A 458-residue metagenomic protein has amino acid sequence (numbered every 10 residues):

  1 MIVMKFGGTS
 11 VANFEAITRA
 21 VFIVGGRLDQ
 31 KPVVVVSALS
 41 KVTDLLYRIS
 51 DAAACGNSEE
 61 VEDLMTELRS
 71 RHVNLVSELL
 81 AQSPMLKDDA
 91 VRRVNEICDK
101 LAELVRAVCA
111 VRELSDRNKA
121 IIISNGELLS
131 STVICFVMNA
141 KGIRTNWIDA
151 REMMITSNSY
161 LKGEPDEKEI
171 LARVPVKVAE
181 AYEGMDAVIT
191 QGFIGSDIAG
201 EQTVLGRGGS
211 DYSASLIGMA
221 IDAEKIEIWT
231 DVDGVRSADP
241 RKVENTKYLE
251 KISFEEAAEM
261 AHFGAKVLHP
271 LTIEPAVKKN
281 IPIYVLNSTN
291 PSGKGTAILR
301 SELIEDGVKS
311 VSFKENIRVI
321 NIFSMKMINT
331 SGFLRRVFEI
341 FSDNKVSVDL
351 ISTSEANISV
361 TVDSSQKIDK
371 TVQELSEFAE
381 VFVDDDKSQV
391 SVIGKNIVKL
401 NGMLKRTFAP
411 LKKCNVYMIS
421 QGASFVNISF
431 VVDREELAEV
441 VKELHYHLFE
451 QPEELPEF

Functional and structural regions predicted by a protein language model:
M1-L268, I273, V432-D433, P452 (+1 more regions): Nucleotide/pyrophosphate-binding catalytic subdomain
L39-S40, E152, V232-G234, I283 (+4 more regions): Glycine-rich beta-alpha junction loops
K225-W229, I283-V285, D349-L350: Short hydrophobic alpha-helical runs that function as membrane-insertion/retention elements
L268, K279, T289-T296: Surface-exposed amphipathic alpha-helical tracts and adjacent flexible/coil segments at the periphery of soluble enzymes
S292-F458: A conserved regulatory-domain signal marking ACT and ACT-like small-molecule sensing domains and adjacent regulatory
